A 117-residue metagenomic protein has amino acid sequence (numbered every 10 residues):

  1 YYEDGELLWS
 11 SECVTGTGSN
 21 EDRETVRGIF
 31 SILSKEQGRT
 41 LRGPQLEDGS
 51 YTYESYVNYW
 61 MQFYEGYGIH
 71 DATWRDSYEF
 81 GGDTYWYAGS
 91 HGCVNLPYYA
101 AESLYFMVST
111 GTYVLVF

Functional and structural regions predicted by a protein language model:
Y1-S34, L46, V116-F117: Intrinsically disordered, low-complexity, Pro/Ser/Thr/Asn/Gly/Ala-rich spacer/linker segments adjacent to signal
E24-R27, E36-F117: Exported/periplasmic cell-wall-interacting domains
